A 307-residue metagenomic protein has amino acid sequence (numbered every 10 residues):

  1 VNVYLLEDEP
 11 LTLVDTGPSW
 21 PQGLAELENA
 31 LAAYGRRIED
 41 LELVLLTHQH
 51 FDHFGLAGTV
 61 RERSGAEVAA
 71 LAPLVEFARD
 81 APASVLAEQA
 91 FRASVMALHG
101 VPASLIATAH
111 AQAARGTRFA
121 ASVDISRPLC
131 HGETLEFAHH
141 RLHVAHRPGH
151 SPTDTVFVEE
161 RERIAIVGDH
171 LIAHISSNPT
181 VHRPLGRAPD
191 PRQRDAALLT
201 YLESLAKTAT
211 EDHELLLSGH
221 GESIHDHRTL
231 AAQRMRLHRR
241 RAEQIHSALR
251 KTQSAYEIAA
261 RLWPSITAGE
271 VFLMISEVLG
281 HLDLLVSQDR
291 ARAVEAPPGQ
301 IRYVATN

Functional and structural regions predicted by a protein language model:
N2, G23-E26, L56, L230: Residues at alpha-helix caps and immediate loop-helix transition turns in enzyme cores, especially N- and C-cap
L5-E9, E136-H139, F157-R161, A305-T306: Active-site beta-strand termini and strand-to-loop segments that position acidic
L6, D15, H48, V60 (+9 more regions): Divalent metal-coordination and catalytic microenvironments
T12-L13, P18-W20, T117, D124 (+1 more regions): Metallo-beta-lactamase
Q22-L24, L31-E136, R163, H225: Active-site HxH/HxHxD metal-binding segment of metal-dependent hydrolases
L27, Y201, L205, V278: Aromatic/hydrophobic pocket-lining residues that form the small-molecule binding cavity in soluble enzyme cores
G65-A70, I166-G168, R234, E270: Short hydrophobic/aromatic-enriched beta-strand-loop microsegments
E243-N307: C-terminal regulatory/interaction regions
